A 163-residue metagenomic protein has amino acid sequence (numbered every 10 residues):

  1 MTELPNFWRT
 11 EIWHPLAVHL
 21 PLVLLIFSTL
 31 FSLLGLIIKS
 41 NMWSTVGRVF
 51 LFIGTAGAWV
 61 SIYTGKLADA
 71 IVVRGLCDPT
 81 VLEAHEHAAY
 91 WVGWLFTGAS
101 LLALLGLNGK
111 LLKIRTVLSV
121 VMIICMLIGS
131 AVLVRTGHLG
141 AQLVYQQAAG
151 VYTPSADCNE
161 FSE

Functional and structural regions predicted by a protein language model:
M1-E163: Polytopic transmembrane helical bundles with strong interfacial aromatic enrichment
